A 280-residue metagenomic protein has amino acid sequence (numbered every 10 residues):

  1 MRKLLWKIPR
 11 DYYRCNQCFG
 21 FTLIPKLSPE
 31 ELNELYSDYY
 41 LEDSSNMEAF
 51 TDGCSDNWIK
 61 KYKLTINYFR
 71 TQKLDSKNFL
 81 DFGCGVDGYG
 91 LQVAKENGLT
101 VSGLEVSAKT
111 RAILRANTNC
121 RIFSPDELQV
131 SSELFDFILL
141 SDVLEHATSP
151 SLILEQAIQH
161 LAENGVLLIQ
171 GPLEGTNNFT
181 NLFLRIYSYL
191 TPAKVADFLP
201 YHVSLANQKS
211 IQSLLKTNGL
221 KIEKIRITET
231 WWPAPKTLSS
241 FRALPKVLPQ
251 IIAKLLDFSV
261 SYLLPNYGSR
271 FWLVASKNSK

Functional and structural regions predicted by a protein language model:
M1-S141, P150-L154, Q170, I227-T228 (+3 more regions): Conserved N-terminal segment of class I S-adenosyl-L-methionine
Y68, K95, G165, N218-G219: Generic low-complexity, intrinsically disordered sequence content enriched in small uncharged/hydrophobic residues
L140, T148-Q159, V166-S276: S-adenosyl-L-methionine-dependent methyltransferase catalytic module, highlighting the catalytic core
